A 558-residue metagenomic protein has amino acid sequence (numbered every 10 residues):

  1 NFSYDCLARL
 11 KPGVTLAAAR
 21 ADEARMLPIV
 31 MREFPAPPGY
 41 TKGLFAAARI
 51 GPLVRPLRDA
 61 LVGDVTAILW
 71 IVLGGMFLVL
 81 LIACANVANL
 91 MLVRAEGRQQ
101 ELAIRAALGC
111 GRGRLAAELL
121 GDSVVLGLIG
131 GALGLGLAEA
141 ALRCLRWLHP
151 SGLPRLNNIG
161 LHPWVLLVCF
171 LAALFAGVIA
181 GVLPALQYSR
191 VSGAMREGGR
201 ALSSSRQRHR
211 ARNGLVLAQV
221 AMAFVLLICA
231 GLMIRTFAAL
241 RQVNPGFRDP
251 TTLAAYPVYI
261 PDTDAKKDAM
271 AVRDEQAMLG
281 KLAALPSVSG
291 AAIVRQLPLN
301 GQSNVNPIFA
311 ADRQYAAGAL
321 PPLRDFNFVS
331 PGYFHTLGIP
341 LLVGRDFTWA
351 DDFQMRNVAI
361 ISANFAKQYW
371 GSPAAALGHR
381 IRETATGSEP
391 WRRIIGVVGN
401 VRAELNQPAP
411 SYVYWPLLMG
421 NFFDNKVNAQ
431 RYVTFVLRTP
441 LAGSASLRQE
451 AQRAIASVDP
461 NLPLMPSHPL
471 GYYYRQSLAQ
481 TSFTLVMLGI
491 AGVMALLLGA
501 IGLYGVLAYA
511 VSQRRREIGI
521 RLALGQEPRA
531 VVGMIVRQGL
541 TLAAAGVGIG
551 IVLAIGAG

Functional and structural regions predicted by a protein language model:
N1-A67, R143, M233, Y259 (+2 more regions): Mid-to-C-terminal secondary-structure elements that act as membrane-proximal/extracytoplasmic interface segments
I50, G74, I104, R112-A117 (+11 more regions): Alpha-helical membrane-protein architecture signal
L57-V62, L90-A117, G121, A141-A265: Alpha-helical transmembrane segments of integral membrane proteins
V65-Q100, I179, R208-T236, T481-R516 (+2 more regions): Hydrophobic alpha-helical transmembrane segments of multi-pass inner-membrane transport and secretion
L80-A83, V87, S123-C144, F170-V182 (+7 more regions): Hydrophobic positions within alpha-helical transmembrane segments of bacterial inner-membrane proteins
A83-G127, R190-L202, I501-L542: Intracellular coupling helices
E450, A454, V458-I551, G558: C-terminal transmembrane helical bundles of large multi-pass transporters and their helix-start/helix-kink determinants
